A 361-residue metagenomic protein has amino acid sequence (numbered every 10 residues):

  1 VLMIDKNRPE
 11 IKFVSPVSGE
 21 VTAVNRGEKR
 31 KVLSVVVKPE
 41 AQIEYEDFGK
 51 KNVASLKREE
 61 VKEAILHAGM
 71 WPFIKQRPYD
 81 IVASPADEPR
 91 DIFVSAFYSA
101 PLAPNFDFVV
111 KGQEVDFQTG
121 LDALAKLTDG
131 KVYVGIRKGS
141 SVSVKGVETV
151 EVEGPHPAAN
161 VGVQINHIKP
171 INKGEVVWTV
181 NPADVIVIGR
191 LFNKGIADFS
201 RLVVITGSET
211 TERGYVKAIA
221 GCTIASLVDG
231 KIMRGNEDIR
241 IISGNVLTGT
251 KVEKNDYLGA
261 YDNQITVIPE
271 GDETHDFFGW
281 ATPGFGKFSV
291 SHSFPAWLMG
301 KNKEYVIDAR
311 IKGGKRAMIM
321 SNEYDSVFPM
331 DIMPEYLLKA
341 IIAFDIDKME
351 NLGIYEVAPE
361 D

Functional and structural regions predicted by a protein language model:
V1, R8, F13-A23: Generic structural motif
V1-M3, I224: Generic structural signal for buried aliphatic residues
R8-I11, N25-D361: Buried, small/hydrophobic-residue-enriched core segments of structured protein domains
